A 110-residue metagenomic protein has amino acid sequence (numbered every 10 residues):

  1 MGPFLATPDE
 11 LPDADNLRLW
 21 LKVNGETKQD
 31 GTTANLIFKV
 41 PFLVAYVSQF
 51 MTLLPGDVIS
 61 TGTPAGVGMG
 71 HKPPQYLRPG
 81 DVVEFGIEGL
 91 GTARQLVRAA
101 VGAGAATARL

Functional and structural regions predicted by a protein language model:
G2-L110: Catalytic-pocket segment enriched in acidic/His residues
